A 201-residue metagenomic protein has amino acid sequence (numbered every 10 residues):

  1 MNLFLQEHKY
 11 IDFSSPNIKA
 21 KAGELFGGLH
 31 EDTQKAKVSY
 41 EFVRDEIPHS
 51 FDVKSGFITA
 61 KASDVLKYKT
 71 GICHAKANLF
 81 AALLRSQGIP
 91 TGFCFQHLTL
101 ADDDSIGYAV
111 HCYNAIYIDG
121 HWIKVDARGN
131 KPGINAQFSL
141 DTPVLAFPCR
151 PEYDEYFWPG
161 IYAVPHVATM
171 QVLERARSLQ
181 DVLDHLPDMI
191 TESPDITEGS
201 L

Functional and structural regions predicted by a protein language model:
M1, Q6, K54, K61 (+6 more regions): Short, flexible coil/linker segments at or flanking structured domains
M1-Y68: Secondary-structure boundary elements
E41, A75-A163: Hydrophobic/aromatic-rich core segments of domains that either
E41, I58-A62, A81, T99 (+4 more regions): A sequence-level detector of short, solvent-exposed, charge-rich linear segments
T70-C73: Residue-level marker of alpha-helix boundaries and capping positions
A136-L201: A structured, mid-to-C-terminal "fold-capping" secondary-structure block
